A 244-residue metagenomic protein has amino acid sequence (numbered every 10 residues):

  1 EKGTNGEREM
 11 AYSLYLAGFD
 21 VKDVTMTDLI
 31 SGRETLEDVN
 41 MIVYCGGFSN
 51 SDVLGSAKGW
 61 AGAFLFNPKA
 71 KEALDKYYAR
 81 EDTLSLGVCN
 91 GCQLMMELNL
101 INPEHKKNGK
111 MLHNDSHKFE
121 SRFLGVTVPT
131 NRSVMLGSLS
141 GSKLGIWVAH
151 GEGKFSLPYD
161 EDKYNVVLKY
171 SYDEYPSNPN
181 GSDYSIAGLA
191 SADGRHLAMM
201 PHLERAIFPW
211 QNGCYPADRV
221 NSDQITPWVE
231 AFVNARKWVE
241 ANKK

Functional and structural regions predicted by a protein language model:
E1-V88, C92-E104, L112-E120, T127 (+3 more regions): N-terminal beta1-alpha1 cap of cysteine-dependent amidohydrolase-like domains
K76-Y78, G137, L189-A192: A short acidic-Thr-Gly-centered motif at the start of a beta-strand
L84-S85, G145, L197: Residue-level marker of motif borders
C92, H150-G153, L203-R205: Glycine-rich beta-alpha junction loops
L100-A187: Pocket-forming structural segment of enzyme catalytic cores
G141-K143, S191-H196: Beta-strand-turn-beta hairpins that frame and shape the catalytic cleft of phosphate-ester-processing enzymes
G188-L189, A235: A structural signal for short hydrophobic beta-strand segments in well-ordered beta-sheet cores
M200: Glycine-rich phosphate-binding loops of nucleotide-dependent enzymes
